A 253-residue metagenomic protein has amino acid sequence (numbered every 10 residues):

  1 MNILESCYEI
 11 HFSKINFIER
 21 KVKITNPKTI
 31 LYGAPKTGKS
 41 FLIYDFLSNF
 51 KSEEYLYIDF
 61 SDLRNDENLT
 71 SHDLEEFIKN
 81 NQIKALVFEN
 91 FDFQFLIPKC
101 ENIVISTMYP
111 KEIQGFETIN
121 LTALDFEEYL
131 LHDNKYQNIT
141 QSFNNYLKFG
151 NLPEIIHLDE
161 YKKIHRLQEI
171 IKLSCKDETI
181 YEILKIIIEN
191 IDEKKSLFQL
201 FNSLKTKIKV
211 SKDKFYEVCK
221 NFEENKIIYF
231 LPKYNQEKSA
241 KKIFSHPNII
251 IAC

Functional and structural regions predicted by a protein language model:
M1-K23: N-terminal pre-Walker A segment at the start of P-loop NTPase domains
T25-Y44: Walker A/P-loop nucleotide-binding motif
G33-P35, F60-D62, F88-D92, S106-M108: Structural motif
F50-R64: Conserved catalytic segments around the Walker B and adjacent sensor/switch elements of P-loop NTPase domains
E67-S106: Conserved nucleotide-sensing/catalytic segment adjacent to the nucleotide-binding pocket in NTP-handling enzymes
E101, S106-E193: Interdomain motor-coupling "hinge/lid" segment immediately C-terminal to the ATP-binding subdomain of NTP-driven enzymes
Q168-C253: Accessory nucleic acid-recognition modules appended to NTPase machines
